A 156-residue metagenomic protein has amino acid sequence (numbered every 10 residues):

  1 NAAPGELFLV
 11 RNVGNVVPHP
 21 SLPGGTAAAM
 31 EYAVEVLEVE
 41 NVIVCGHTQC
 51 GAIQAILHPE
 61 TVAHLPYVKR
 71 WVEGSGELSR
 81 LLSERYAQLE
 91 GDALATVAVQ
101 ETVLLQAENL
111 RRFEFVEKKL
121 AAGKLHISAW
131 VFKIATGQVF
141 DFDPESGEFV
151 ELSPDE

Functional and structural regions predicted by a protein language model:
N1-V13: Catalytic core of membrane glycerolipid acyltransferases/transacylases, capturing the structured, soluble-facing
N15-P23, A27-E40, G51-E156: Divalent-metal-activated hydrolytic enzyme cores
V44: Conserved functional hotspot residues or short segments at active or partner-binding sites across diverse domains
